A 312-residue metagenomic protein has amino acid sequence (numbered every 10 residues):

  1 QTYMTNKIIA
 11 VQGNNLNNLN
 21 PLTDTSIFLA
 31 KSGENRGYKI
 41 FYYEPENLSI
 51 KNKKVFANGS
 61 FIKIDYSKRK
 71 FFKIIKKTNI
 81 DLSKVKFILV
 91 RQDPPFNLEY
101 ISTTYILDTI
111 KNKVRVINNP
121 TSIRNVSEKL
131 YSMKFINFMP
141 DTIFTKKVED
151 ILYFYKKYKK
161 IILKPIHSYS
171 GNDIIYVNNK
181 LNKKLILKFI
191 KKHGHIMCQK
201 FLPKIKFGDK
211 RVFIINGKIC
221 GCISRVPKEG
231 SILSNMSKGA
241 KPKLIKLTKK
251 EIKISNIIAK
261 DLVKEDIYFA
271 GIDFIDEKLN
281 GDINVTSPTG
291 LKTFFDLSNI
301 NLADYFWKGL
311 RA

Functional and structural regions predicted by a protein language model:
Q1-Y3: Short, Lys/Arg-enriched N-terminal segments with co-localized hydrophobic residues within the first ~10-30 amino acids
T5-A10: Extreme N-terminal starter segment of soluble prokaryotic enzymes
V11, L89-V90, Q199: Redox-cofactor binding/interface segments in oxidoreductases and associated redox assembly factors
G13, N18-L22, K243-A312: ATP-dependent carboxylate activation and anion-phosphoryl transfer catalytic cores that bind Mg-ATP to form
N15, Q92-P95, I166-S168, P288: Short glycine-rich anion-binding loops that position phosphate/pyrophosphate groups of nucleotides and phosphorylated
N17-F144, D150: Conserved N-proximal alpha/beta basic substrate-recognition cap immediately N-terminal to, or forming the N-lobe
P120-R124, R225-K228, I275-N280: Short glycine-enriched loops at secondary-structure junctions
V148-E149, K156-K160, H167-I254, I258: Phosphate-binding site of ATP-dependent enzymes
